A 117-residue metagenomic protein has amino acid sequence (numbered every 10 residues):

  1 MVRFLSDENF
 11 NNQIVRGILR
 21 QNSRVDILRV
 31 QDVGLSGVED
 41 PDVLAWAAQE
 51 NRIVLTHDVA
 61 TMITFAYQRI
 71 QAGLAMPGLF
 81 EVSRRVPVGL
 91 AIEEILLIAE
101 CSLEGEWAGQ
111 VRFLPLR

Functional and structural regions predicted by a protein language model:
V2-E8, N12-V25, Q31-L35, P41-L44 (+1 more regions): Acidic, PIN/NYN-like endoribonuclease modules and their adjacent C-terminal/linker elements
L28-V30, L55-T56: Short, conserved beta-strand edge motifs with alternating hydrophobic and charged residues
D40, A48-Y67: Acidic, metal-binding active-site segment of PIN/NYN-like and related structure-specific nucleases
